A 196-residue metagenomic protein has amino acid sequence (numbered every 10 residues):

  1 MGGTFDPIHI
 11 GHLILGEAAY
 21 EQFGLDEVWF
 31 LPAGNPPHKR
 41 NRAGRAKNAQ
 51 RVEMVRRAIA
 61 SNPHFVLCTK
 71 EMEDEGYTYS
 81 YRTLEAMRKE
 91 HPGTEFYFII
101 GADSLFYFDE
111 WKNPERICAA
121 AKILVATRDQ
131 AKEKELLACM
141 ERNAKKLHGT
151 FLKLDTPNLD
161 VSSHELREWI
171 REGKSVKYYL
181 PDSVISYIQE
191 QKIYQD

Functional and structural regions predicted by a protein language model:
M1-D196: Nucleotidyltransferase catalytic core that binds NTPs
